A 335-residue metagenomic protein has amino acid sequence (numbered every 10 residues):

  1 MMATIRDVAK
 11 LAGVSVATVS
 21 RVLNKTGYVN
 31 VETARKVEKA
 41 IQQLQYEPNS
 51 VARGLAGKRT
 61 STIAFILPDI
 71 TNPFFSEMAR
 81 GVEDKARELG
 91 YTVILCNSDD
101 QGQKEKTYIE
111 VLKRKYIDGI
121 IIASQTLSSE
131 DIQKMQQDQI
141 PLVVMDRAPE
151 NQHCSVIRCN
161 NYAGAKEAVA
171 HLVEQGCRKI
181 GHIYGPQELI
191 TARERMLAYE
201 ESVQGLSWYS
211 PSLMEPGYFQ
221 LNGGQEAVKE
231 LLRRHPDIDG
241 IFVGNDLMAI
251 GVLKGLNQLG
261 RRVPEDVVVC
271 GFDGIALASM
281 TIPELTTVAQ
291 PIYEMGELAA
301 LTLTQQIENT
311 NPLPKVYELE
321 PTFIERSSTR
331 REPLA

Functional and structural regions predicted by a protein language model:
M1-S61, F74: N-terminal helix-turn-helix DNA-binding module of bacterial transcription factors
A3, K58-A170, E174, R233 (+1 more regions): Alpha-helical recognition/docking segments in bacterial nutrient-uptake and carbohydrate-utilization systems
T4, T18, T26, T33 (+6 more regions): Ser/Thr-centric signal marking residues that sit in or immediately flank functional binding/regulatory motifs
T33, F74-M78, E105, D131-K134 (+3 more regions): Residues at alpha-helix caps and immediate loop-helix transition turns in enzyme cores, especially N- and C-cap
Q43, G81-T92, Q137-V144, A148-A335: Bacterial carbohydrate/catabolite-sensing allosteric modules
Q43-N49, Q103, A123-Q125, Q225 (+1 more regions): Short gly/ser/thr-rich secondary-structure transition/capping motifs
